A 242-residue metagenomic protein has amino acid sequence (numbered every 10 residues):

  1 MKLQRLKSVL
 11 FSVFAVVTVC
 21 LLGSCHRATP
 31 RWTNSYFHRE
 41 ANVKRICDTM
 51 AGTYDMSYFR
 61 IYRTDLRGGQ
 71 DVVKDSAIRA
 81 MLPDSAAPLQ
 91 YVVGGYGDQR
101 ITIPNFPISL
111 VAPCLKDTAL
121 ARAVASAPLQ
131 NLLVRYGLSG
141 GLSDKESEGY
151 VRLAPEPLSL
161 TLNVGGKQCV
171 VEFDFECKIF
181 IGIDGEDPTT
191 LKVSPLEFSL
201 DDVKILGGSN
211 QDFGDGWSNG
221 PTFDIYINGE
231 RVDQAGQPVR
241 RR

Functional and structural regions predicted by a protein language model:
M1-C25: Sec-dependent bacterial lipoprotein signal peptides
V17-C20, L82, A123-A125: Short stretches within intrinsically disordered, low-complexity N-terminal or propeptide regions
C25-L82, A86-V92, S199-R242: Amphipathic/hydrophobic helical signal segments and adjacent flexible N-terminal regions that mediate secretion
M56, T102-I103, V193, L200: Short hydrophobic/aromatic-rich beta-strand segments that constitute the beta-sheet cores of beta-sandwich/beta-barrel
A86-D184: Predominantly extracellular/secreted and cell-surface proteins with exposed, flexible low-complexity segments
Y150-R242: Extracytoplasmic electrostatic interaction patches
